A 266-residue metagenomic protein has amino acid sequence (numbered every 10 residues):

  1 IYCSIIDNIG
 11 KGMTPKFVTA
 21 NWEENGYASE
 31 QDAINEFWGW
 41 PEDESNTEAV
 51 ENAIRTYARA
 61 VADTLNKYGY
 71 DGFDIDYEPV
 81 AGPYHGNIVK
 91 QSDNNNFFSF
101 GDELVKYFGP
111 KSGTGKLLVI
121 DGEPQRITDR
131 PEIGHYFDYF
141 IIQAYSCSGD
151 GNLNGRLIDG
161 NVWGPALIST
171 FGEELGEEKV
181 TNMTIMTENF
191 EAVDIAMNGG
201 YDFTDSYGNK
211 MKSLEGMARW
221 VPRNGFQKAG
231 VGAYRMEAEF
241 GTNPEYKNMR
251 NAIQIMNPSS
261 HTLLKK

Functional and structural regions predicted by a protein language model:
I1-L214, F226-K228, G241-N251: Chitinase-like catalytic core of GlcNAc-active glycosidases
M217-P222: Short, surface-exposed beta-strand/loop micro-motifs that present aromatic residues
N224, V231-G232, E237-E239: N-terminal binding-site loop/beta-alpha segment at the start of enzyme catalytic domains that lines or forms
E237-K266: Aromatic-rich peripheral "rim/lid" segments of glycoside hydrolase catalytic domains that contact and position glycan
